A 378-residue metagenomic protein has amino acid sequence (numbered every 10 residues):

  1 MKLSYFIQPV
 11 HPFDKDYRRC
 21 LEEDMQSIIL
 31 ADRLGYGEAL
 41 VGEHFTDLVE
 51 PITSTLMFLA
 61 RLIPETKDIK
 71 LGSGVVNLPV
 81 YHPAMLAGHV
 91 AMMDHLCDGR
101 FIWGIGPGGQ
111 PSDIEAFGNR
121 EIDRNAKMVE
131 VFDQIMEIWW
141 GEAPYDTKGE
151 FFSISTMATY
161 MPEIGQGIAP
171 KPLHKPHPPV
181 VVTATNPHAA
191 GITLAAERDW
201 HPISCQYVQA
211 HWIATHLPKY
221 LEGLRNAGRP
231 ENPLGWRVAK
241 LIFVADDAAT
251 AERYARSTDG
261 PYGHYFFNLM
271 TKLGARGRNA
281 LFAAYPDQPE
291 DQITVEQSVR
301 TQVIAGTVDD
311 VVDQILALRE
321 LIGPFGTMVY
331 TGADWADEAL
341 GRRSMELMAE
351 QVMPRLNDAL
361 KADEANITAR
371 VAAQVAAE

Functional and structural regions predicted by a protein language model:
M1-D16, Q110-D113, M161-H177, L281-R300: N-terminal small/glycine-rich loop or linker at the start of catalytic domains across soluble metabolic enzymes
M1-L71, P176-P178, I367-A377: N-terminal beta1-alpha1-beta2 module of alpha/beta enzyme domains
L3, E43, L62, M93 (+7 more regions): Conserved, mostly hydrophobic/aromatic
L3-I7, A39-V41, L71-S73, F101-I105 (+4 more regions): Hydrophobic faces of well-ordered beta-strands that scaffold small-molecule active sites in alpha/beta enzyme cores
I7-E22, V76-A84, P176-P187, F243 (+1 more regions): Active-site mouth loops of central-metabolism enzymes
H82-R198, A214-P218, R225-A227, I367-V371 (+1 more regions): Internal, glycine-rich beta/alpha segment that forms the wall or movable "lid" of small-molecule/cofactor binding
A189-A196, K219, E231-V238, I242-Q288: Aromatic-lined glycan-binding groove of carbohydrate-active enzymes
G306-L321: A short, acidic, amphipathic alpha-helical segment used as a generic capping/interface helix at domain edges
